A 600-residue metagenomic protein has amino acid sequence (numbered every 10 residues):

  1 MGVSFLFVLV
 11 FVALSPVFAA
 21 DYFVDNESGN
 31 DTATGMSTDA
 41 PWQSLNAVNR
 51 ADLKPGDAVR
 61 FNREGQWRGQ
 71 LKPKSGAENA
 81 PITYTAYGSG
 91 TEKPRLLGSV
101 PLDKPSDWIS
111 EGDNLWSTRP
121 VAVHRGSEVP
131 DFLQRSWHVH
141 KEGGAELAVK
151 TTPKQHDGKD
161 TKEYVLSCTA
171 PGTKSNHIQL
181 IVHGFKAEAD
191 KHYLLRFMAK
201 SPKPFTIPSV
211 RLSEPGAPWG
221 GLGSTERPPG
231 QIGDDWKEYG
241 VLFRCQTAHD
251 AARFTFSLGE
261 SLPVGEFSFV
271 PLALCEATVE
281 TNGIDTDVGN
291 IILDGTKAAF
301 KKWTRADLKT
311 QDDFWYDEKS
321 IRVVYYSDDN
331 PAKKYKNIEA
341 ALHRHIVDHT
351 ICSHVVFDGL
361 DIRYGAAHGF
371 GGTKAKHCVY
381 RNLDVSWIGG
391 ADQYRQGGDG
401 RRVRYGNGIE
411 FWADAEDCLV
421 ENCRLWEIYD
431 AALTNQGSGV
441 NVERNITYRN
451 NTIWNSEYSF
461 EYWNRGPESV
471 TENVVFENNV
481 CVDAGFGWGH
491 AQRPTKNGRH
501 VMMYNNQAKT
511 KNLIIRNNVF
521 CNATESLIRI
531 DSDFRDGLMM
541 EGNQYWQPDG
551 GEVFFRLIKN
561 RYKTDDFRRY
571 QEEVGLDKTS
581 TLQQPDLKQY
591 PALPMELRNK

Functional and structural regions predicted by a protein language model:
S4-P16: Bacterial N-terminal signal peptides
D21-L194, A273-K374, G389-R402, N560-K600: Extracellular polysaccharide-degrading/modifying enzymes targeting complex plant/algal/animal polysaccharides
S127, P208-S213, L222-G223, E238-E276: Extracellular beta-strand ligand-recognition surfaces/modules
N176-L180, K203-P215, D250-T255, E552-F554: Beta-strand acidic-aromatic groove motif in beta-rich domains, primarily in extracellular
I181-K186, S224-I232, L242-R244: Beta-strand-rich interaction surfaces with strong enrichment in secreted/lumenal proteins
E188-A189, K200-I207, L262-V264: Extended, low-complexity, turn-rich repeat/linker tracts enriched in Gly/Pro/Ser/Thr and Asp/Glu that occur
M198-P204, F243-Q246, I362, Y545: Solvent-exposed strand-to-loop "edge" motifs in beta-rich extracellular domains
H343-D348, R363-T373, S386-N599: Glycine- and acidic/polar-rich repeat regions and solenoidal domains
